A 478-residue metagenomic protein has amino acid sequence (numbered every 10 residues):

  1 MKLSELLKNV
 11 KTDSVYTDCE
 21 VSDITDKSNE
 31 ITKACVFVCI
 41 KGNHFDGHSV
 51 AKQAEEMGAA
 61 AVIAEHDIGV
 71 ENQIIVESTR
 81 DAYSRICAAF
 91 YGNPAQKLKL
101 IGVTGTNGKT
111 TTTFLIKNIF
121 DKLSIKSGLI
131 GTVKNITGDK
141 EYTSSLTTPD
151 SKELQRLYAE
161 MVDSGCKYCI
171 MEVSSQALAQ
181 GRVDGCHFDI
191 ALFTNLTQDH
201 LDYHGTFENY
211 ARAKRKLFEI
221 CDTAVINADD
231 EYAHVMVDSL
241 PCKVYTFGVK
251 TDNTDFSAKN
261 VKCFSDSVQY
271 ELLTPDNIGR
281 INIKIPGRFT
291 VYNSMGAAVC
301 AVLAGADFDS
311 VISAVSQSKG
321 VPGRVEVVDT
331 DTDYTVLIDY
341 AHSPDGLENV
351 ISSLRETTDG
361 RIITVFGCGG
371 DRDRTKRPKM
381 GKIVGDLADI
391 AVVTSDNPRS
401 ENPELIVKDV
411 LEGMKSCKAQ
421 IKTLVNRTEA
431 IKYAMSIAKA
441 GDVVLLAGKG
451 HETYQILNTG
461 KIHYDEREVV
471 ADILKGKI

Functional and structural regions predicted by a protein language model:
M1-R85, A89, T223, S257-K262 (+5 more regions): N-terminal leader/targeting and accessory segments in enzymes
M1-T12, K33-V36, D46, P241-K243 (+2 more regions): ATP-dependent carboxylate-amine ligase
E5, A64-V70, S164, F188-V336 (+2 more regions): Acidic, Mg2+-coordinating active-site environments of NTP-dependent enzymes
L7-V10, Y83-A224, A228, Y232-K243 (+2 more regions): Phosphate-binding loop of NTP-binding sites
V21, K33-A34, A59, V70-E71 (+6 more regions): Short, well-ordered alpha-helix to beta-strand connector turns
A60-H66, A224-A228, V365-F366, D389-N397: Short internal beta-strands
H66-I68, T132-V133, S175, L196 (+4 more regions): Short, ordered loop/turn segments at secondary-structure junctions
V70-E71, I136-Y142, Q198-Y203, R372 (+2 more regions): A short acidic, helix-capping loop that chelates divalent metal ions and anchors anionic groups
